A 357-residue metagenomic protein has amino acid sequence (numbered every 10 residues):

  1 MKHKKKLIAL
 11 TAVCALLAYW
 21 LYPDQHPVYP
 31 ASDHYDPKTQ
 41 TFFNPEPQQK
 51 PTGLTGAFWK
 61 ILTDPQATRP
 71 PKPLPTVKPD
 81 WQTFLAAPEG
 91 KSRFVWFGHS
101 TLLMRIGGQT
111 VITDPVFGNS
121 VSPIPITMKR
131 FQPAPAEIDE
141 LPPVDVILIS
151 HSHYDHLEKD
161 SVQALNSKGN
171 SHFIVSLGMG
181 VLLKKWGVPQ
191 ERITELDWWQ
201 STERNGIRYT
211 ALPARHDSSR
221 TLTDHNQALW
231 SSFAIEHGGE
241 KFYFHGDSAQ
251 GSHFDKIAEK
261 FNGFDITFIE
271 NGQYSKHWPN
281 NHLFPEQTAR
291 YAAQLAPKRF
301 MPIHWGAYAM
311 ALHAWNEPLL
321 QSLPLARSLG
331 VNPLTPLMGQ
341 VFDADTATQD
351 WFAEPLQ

Functional and structural regions predicted by a protein language model:
K2-S122, I126, A134-E137, E236-F244 (+2 more regions): Metallo-beta-lactamase
Y22-Y29, Y35-P37, V146, H153 (+2 more regions): Cap/insert and terminal regions of metallo-dependent hydrolase folds
R69-E89, L177-E240, Q321-V341, D345-T346: Metallo-beta-lactamase
T101-R105, E203-G263, P279, L283-Q287: Catalytic core of the metallo-beta-lactamase
T113-D114, F173-I174, Q190-W199, D265-E270: Short hydrophobic/aromatic-enriched beta-strand-loop microsegments
D114, H151, D247: Conserved G/P- and acidic residue-centered "switch" motifs that form tight phosphate/ATP-binding loops in soluble
P115-A134, D217-D224, S275-N281, A309: Acidic/histidine-rich helix-loop elements that form or flank divalent-metal/phosphate-binding sites at the catalytic
I126-I174, N262-F268: Active-site metal-binding motif and surrounding structural segment of the metallo-beta-lactamase
